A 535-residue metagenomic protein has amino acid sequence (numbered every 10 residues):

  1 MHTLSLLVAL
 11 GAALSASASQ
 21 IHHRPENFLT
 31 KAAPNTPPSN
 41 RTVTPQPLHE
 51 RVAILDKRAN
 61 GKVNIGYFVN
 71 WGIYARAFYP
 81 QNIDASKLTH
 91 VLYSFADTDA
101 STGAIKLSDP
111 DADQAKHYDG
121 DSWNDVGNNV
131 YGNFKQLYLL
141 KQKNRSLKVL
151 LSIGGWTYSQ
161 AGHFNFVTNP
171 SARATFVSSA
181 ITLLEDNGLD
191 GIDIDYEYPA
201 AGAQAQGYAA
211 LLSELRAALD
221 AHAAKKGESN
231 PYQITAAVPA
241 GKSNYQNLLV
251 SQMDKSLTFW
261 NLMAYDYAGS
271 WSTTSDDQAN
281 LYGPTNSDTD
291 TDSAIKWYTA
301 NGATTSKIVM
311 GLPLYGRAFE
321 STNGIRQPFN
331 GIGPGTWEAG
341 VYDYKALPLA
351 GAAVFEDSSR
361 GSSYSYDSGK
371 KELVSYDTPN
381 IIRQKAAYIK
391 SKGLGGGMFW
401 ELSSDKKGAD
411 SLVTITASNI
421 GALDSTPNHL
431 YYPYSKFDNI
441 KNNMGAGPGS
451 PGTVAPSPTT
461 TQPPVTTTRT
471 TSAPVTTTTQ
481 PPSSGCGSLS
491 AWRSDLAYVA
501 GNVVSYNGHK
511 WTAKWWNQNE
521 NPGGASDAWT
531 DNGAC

Functional and structural regions predicted by a protein language model:
S19-T182, T414, D424-S425, H429-Y432: Glycan-recognition patch characteristic of GH18 chitinases/ENGases and related GlcNAc/peptidoglycan-binding proteins
A32, R41, R51, G66-G72 (+10 more regions): Active-site-proximal beta-strand/loop segments in catalytic clefts of secreted hydrolases
P34-N60, S101-D121, N133, I153 (+4 more regions): Glycan-binding loop/region signatures in secreted carbohydrate-active enzymes
N70-S86, V167-D186, K242-M253, T291-I295 (+1 more regions): Short, acidic/polar
V91, L151, I194, L215 (+5 more regions): Conserved, mostly hydrophobic/aromatic
T102-V126, Y198-L347: Substrate-binding surface in catalytic domains of secreted glycosidases
T453-P482: Extracellular mucin-like PTS domains
S472-C535: Tryptophan-rich substrate-binding surfaces of secreted polymer-degrading and adhesive proteins
